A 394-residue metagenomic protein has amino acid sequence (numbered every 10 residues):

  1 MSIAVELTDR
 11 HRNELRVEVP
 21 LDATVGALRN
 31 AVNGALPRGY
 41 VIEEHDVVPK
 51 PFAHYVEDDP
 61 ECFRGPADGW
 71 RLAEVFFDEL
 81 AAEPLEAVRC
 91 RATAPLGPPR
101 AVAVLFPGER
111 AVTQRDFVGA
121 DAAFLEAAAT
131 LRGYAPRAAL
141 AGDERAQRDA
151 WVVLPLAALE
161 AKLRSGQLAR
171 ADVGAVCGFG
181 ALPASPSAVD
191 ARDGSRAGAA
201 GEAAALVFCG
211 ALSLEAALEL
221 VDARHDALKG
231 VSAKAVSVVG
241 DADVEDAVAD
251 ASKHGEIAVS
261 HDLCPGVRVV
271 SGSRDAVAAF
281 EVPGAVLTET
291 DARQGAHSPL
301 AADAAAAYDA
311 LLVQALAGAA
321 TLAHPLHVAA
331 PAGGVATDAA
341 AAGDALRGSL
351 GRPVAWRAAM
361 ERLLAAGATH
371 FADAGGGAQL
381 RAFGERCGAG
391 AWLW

Functional and structural regions predicted by a protein language model:
M1-E18, N30: Eukaryote-biased recognition of intrinsically disordered, low-complexity regulatory segments
R10-E14, P20-A23, Y40-I42, E83: Eukaryote-biased feature marking scaffold/signaling PDZ-domain proteins and nuclear chromatin regulators
L21, R29-P66, W70: Short loop-to-beta-strand transition segments
E74-D78, L85-P95: Conserved "repeat-terminator" motif of extracellular CCP/Sushi domains
P95-D246, D291, H370-W394: FabD-like malonyl-/acyl-CoA
R170, V189-R192, A203, V207-G351: Alpha/beta catalytic cores of group-transfer enzymes, especially the acyltransferase/condensing modules of polyketide
H297, A302-V313, A330-P331, V354-W394: Conserved catalytic block of serine-dependent lipid acyl chemistry
